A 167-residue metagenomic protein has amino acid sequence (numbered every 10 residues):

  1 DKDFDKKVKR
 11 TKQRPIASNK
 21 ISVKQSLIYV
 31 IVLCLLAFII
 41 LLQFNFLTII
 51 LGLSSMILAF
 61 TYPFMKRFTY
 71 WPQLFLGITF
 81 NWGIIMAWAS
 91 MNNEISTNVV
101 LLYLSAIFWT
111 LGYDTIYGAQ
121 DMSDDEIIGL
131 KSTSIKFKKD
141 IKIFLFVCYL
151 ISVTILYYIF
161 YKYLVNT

Functional and structural regions predicted by a protein language model:
K2, K6, T69, D114-Q120: Short helix-terminus and kink motifs of transmembrane alpha helices, predominantly at the cytoplasmic interface
K2-G52, F108, I127-N166: Multi-pass membrane catalytic core of lipid/isoprenoid biosynthesis enzymes
R14-T97, L101: Intramembrane alpha-helical segments
I50-L51, S55, Q73-I128, K139-V153 (+1 more regions): Functional transmembrane core segments of multi-pass inner-membrane proteins
